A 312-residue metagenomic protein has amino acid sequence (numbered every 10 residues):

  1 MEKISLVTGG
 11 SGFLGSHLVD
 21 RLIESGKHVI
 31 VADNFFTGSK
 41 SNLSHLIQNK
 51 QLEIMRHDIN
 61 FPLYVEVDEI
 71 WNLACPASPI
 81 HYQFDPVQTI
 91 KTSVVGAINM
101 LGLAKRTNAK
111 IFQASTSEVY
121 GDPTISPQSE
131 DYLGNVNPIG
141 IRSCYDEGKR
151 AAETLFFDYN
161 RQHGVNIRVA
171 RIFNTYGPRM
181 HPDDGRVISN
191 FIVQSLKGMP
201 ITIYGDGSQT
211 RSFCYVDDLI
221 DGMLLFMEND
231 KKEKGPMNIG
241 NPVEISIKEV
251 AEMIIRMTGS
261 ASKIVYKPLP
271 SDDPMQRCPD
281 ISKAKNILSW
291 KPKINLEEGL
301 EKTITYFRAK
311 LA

Functional and structural regions predicted by a protein language model:
M1-T175, D217-I220, W290, K302 (+2 more regions): N-terminal Rossmann-like NAD(P)+-binding domain of SDR-like oxidoreductases, especially those catalyzing
G38, F84, T92-V95, S143 (+6 more regions): Residue-level signal for the nucleotide or nucleotide-sugar donor/cofactor binding architecture
K50-L52, E130-V136, G164-N166, I192-I203 (+3 more regions): A short C-terminal helix-loop "cap" of Rossmann-like NAD(P)-dependent dehydrogenase/epimerase domains
A104, N160, S195, I203 (+2 more regions): Hydrophobic pocket-lining residues that define ligand/cofactor binding sites across diverse proteins
T124, R150, V165-N166, T175-N190 (+6 more regions): Glycine/proline-rich active-site loop of Rossmann-fold NAD(P)-dependent oxidoreductases
V216, P236, P268-P292, K302: Conserved C-terminal active-site "lid" loop/helix of NAD(P)H-dependent oxidoreductases that clamps the redox cofactor
S246-T258, G299-T303: PAPS/PAP-binding and catalytic site of the sulfotransferase fold
